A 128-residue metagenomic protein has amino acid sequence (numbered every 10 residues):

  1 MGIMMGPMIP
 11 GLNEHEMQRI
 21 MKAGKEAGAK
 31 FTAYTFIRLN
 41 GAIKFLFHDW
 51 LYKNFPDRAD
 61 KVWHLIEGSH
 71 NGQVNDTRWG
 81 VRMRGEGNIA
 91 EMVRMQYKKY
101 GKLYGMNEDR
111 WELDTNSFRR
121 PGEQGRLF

Functional and structural regions predicted by a protein language model:
M1-M5, T32-Y34: Hydrophobic faces of well-ordered beta-strands that scaffold small-molecule active sites in alpha/beta enzyme cores
G6-P10, I37-L39: Active-site beta-loop-alpha junctions enriched in small/polar residues
H15-F128: Auxiliary Fe-S-binding modules of radical SAM enzymes
